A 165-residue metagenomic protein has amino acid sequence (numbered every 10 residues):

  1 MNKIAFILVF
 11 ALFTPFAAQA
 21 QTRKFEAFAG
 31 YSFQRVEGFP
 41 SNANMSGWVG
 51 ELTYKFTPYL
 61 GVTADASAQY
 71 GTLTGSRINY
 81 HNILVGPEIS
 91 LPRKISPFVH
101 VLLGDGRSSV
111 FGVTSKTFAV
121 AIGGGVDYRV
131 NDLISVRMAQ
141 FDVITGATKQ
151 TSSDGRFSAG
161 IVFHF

Functional and structural regions predicted by a protein language model:
M1-R23: Cleavable N-terminal export/targeting peptides
Q21-R35, P97-V99: Transmembrane beta-strand segments of Gram-negative outer membrane beta-barrel proteins
T22, M45-S46, Y80-N82, T117-A119 (+1 more regions): Membrane-spanning beta-strands of outer-membrane beta-barrel proteins
S32-R35, G106-S108, D142-T145: Extracytoplasmic loops and strand-loop junctions of Gram-negative outer membrane beta-barrel proteins
R35-G50, D65: Surface-exposed strand-loop-strand hairpins of Gram-negative outer-membrane beta-barrel proteins
S41, T148-S152: A short acidic/glycine-rich loop-to-helix N-cap element
E51-V130, V136-Q140, S158-H164: Gram-negative (and chloroplast) outer-membrane scaffold detector with strong preference for beta-barrel transmembrane
R129, G146-T148: Subset of outer-membrane beta-barrel
